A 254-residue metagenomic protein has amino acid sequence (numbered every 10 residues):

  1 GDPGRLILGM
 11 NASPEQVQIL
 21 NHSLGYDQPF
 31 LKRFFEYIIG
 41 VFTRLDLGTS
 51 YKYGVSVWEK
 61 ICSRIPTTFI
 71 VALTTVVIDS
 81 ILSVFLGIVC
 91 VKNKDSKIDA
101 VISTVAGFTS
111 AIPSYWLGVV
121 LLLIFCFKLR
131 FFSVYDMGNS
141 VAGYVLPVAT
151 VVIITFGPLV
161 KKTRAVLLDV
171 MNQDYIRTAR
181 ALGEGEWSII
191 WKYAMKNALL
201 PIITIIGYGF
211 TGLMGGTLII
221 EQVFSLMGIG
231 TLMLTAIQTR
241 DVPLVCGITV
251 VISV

Functional and structural regions predicted by a protein language model:
G1, Q28, Y37-V41, T104-S133 (+1 more regions): Membrane-water interface segments at the C-terminal ends of transmembrane alpha-helices in multi-pass inner-membrane
G1-K32, S50, L129-L146: Hydrophobic alpha-helical transmembrane segments of membrane transport/permease proteins and related membrane-embedded
P3, Q16, F34, T104 (+5 more regions): Hydrophobic alpha-helical segments typical of transmembrane helices and their membrane-interface/capping positions
L6-L8, K32-R33, L47-Y51, L117-V119 (+4 more regions): Short, hydrophobic secondary-structure boundary micro-motifs
I7, N11, F42, Y51 (+7 more regions): Hydrophobic aliphatic residues
E15, P29, R33-Y37, S56 (+7 more regions): Generic alpha-helical secondary structure signal
D27-V84: An internal, D/E-rich "acidic patch" concept
S63-I98, G138-V254: Alpha-helical transmembrane segments of integral membrane proteins, especially multi-pass inner/plasma-membrane
